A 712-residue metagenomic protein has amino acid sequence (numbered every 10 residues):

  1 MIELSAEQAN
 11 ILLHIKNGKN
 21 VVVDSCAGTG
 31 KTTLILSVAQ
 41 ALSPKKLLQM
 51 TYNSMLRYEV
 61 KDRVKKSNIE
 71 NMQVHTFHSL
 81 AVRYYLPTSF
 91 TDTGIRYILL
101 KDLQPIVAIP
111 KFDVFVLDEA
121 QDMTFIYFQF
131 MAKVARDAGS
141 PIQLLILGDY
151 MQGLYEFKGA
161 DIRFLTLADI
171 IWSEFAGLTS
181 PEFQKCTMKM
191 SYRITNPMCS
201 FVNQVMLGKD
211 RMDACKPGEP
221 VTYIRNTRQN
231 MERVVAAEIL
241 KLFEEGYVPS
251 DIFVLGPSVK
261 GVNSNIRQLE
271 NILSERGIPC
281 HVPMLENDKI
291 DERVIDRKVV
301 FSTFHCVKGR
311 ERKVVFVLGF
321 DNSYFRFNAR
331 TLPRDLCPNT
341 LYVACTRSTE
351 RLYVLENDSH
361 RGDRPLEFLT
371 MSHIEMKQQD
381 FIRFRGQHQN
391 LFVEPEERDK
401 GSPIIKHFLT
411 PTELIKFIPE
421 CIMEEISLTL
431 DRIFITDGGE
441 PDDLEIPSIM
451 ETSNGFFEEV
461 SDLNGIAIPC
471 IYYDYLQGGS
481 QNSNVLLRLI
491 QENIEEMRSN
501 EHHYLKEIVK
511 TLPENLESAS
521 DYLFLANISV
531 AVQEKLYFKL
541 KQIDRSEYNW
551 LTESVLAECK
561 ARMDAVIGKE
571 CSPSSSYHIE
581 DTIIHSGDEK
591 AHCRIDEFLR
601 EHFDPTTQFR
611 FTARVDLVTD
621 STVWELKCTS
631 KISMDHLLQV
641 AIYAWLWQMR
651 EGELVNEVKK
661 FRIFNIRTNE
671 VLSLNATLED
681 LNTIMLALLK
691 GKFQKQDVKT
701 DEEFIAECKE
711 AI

Functional and structural regions predicted by a protein language model:
L4-A9, H14-E59, H78-L80, V114 (+6 more regions): Conserved helicase motor core of SF1/SF2 NTP-dependent helicases
N17-G18, S67, V107, L117 (+1 more regions): Catalytic phosphate/metal-binding cores of nucleic-acid and nucleotide-processing enzymes, i.e., regions that mediate
T51-N53, Y58-E59, K65-L99: Inter-Walker segment of RecA-like/P-loop motor cores
E70-H75, S274-D288: Conserved RecA-like helicase motor-core motifs
G94-D113: Mid-core helix/loop region of P-loop NTP-binding domains shared across ATPases and GTPases
E356-H360, H602-A687: Nucleic-acid nuclease catalytic cores
L369-Q379, K660-I712: Domain-level recognition of nuclease-like catalytic cores that cleave nucleotide substrates
F384-R614: Metal-dependent nuclease catalytic cores that hydrolyze phosphodiester bonds in DNA/RNA, characterized by
